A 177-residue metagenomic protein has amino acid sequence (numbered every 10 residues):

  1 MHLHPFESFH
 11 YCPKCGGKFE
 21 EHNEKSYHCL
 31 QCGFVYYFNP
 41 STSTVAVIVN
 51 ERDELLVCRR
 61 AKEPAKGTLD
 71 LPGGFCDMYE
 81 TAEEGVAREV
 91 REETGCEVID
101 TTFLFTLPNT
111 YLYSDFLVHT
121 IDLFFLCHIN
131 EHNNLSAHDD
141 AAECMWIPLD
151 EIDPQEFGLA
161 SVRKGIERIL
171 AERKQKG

Functional and structural regions predicted by a protein language model:
M1-S8, N134-G177: Nudix hydrolase/Nudix homology domain
H2, N50-E92: Conserved Nudix-box catalytic region and its N-terminal flanking loop in Nudix hydrolases and closely related
S8-Y11, S26: Residues immediately within or flanking Cys/His clusters that coordinate Zn2+ in small zinc-binding modules
C12-C15, C29-C32: Short cysteine-rich clusters marking metal-coordination/redox-active sites
E20-S26, N39-T42: Short Cys/His-rich "knuckle" micro-motifs
E21-H22, E97-T106: A short coil-to-beta-strand element that immediately follows conserved catalytic motifs
Q31-L55, F75: Conserved N-terminal beta-strand and adjoining loop/helix that marks the start of the Nudix/MutT-like hydrolase domain
F105-N134: Active-site-adjacent beta-strand/loop module that shapes the phosphate/pyrophosphate-binding cleft
